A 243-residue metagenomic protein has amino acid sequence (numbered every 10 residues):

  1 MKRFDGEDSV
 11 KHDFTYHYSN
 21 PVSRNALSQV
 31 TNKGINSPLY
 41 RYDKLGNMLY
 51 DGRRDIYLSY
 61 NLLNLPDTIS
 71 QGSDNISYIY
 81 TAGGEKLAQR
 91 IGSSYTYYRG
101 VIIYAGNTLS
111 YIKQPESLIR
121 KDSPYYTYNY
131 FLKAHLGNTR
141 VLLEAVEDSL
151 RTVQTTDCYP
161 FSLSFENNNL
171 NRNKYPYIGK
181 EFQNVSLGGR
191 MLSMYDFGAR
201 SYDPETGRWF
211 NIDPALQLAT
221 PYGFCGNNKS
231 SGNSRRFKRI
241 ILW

Functional and structural regions predicted by a protein language model:
M1-N129, S149, N167-I178: Acidic/glycine-rich beta-solenoid
G6, I103-S110, N138, F182 (+2 more regions): Short, glycine-/Ser/Thr-/acidic-enriched flexible segments
Y16-Y18, R120-G198, K229-G232: A motif-centric feature for acidic-aromatic and gly/ser/thr-rich catalytic loops and repeats
K44, D55, I102, G179-F182 (+3 more regions): Short, flexible loop/turn elements at secondary-structure junctions
L65, K86, G198-R200, R208: Short, cationic motifs built from Arg/Lys/His that form the positively charged side of catalytic pockets
G84, Y98, R172, L192-F197 (+3 more regions): Short, solvent-exposed loop/turn segments at the edges of secondary structure
L142-E144, L163-N167, F182, R200-F210 (+1 more regions): Short, low-complexity export/processing leader segments characterized by acidic and small residues
